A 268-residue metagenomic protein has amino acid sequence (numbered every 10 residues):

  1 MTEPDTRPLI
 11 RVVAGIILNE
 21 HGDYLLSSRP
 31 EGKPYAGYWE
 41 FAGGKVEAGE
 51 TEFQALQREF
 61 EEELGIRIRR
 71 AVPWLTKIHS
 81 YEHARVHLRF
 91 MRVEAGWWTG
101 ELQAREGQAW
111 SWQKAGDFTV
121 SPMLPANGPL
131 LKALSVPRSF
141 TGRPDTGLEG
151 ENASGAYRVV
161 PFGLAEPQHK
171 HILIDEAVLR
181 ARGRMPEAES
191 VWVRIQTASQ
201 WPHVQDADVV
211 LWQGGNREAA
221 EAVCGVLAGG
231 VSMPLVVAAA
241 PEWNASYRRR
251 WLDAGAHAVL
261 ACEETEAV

Functional and structural regions predicted by a protein language model:
T2-Y24, K45, T76: Conserved N-terminal beta-strand and adjoining loop/helix that marks the start of the Nudix/MutT-like hydrolase domain
R11-V13, G22, V86-R89, G100 (+2 more regions): Change "...and in nucleic-acid phosphodiester-cleaving endonucleases..." to "...and in nucleic-acid processing enzymes
I16, L26, L88-R92, W112: Conserved hydrophobic/aromatic beta-strand scaffold that supports enzyme active sites
D23-E62, W192: Conserved Nudix-box catalytic region and its N-terminal flanking loop in Nudix hydrolases and closely related
Y38, G100-V159, E266-V268: Nudix hydrolase/Nudix homology domain
R67-T76: A short coil-to-beta-strand element that immediately follows conserved catalytic motifs
K77-E101, G116, N127: Active-site-adjacent beta-strand/loop module that shapes the phosphate/pyrophosphate-binding cleft
E149-A153, E166-A258, C262-V268: Short loop-to-alpha-helix "cap/lid" segments that border enzyme active sites across diverse enzyme classes
